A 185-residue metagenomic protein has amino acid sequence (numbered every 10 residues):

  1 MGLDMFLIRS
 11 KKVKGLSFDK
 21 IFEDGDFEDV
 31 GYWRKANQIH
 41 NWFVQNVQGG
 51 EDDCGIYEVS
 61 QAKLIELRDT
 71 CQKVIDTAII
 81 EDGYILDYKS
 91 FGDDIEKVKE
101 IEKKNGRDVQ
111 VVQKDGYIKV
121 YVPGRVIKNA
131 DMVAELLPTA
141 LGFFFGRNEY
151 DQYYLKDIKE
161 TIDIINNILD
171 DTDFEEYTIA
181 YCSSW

Functional and structural regions predicted by a protein language model:
M1-W185: Acidic (Asp/Glu-rich) sequence patches and key acidic residues that form negatively charged surfaces used
